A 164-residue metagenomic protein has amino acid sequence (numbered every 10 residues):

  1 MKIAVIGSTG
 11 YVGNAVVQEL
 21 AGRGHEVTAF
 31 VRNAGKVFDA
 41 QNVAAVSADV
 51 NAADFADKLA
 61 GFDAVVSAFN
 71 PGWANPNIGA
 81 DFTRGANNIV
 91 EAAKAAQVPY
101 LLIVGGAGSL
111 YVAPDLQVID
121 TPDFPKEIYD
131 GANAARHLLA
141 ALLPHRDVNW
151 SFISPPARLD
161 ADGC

Functional and structural regions predicted by a protein language model:
I3-R23: N-terminal Rossmann NAD(P)H-binding glycine-rich loop of SDR-like oxidoreductase domains
A4, T28, S151: Conserved beta-strand positions in the Rossmann-like core of class I SAM-dependent methyltransferases
A29-K36, A157: Short, polar loop motifs at secondary-structure junctions
F30, A68, I153: The conserved SAM/SAH-binding core of class I Rossmann-like methyltransferase domains, concentrating on the hydrophobic
A34, N87-D130, A135, A140 (+2 more regions): Conserved Rossmann-fold NAD(P)-dependent oxidoreductase catalytic core, especially the SDR/UDP-sugar
G35-N88, A92-A96: NAD(P)H-binding glycine-rich loop region in Rossmannoid oxidoreductase-like domains and their noncatalytic homologs
A74, G108-A113, R158-D162: Conserved catalytic-site region of short-chain dehydrogenase/reductase
P144-C164: C-terminal substrate-binding/catalytic lobe of Rossmann-fold NAD(P)-dependent oxidoreductases
